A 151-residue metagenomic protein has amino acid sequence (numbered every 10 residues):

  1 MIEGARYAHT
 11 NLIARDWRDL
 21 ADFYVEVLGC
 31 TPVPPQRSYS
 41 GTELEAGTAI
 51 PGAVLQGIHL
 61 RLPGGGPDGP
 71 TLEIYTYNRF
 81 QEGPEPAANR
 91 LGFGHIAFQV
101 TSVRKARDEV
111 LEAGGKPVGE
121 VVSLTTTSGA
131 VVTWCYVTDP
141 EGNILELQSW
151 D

Functional and structural regions predicted by a protein language model:
M1-E3, L12, P35, A97-D151: Vicinal oxygen chelate
Y7, L91-H95: Eukaryotic phosphotyrosine signaling hubs
N11-L12, G57, L72-Y75, W134: Intrinsically disordered, low-complexity, positively biased terminal segments
I13-D68, K105, E112, S128: Core segments of cupin and vicinal oxygen chelate
G66, L72-T76, P86: Helix-adjacent hinge/juxtasegments
P70-L72, G94, P140: Change "...and in nucleic-acid phosphodiester-cleaving endonucleases..." to "...and in nucleic-acid processing enzymes
I74-R79, W150-D151: Acetyl-CoA-dependent GNAT
N78-F80, S102-V103: Short beta->alpha connector loops
